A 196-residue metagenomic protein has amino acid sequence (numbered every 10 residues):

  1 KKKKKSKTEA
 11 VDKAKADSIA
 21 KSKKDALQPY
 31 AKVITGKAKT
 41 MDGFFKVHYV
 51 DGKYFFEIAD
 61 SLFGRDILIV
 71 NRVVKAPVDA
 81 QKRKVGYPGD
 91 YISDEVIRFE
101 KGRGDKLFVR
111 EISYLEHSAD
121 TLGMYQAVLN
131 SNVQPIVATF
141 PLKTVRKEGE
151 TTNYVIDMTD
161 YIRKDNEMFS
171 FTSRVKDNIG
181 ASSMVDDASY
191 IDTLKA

Functional and structural regions predicted by a protein language model:
K2-A196: Auxiliary tRNA-acceptor-end handling modules of aminoacyl-tRNA synthetases
